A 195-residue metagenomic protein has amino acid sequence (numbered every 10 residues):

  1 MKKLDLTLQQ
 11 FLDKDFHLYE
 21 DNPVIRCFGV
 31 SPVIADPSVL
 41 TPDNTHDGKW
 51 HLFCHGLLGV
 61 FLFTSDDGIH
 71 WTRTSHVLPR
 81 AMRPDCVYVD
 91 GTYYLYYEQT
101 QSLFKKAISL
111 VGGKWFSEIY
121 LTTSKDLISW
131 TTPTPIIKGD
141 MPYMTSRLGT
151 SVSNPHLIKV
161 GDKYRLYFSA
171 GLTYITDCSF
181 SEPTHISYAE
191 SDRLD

Functional and structural regions predicted by a protein language model:
M1-N154, I158-D195: Beta-rich carbohydrate-recognition and catalytic domains
